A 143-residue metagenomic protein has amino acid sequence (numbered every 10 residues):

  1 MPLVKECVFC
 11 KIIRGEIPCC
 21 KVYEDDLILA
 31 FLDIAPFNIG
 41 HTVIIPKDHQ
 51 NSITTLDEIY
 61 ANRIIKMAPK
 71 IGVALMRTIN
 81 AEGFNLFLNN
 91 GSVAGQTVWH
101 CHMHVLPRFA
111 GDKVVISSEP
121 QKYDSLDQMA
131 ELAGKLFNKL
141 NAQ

Functional and structural regions predicted by a protein language model:
M1-Q143: HIT superfamily nucleotide-processing domains
